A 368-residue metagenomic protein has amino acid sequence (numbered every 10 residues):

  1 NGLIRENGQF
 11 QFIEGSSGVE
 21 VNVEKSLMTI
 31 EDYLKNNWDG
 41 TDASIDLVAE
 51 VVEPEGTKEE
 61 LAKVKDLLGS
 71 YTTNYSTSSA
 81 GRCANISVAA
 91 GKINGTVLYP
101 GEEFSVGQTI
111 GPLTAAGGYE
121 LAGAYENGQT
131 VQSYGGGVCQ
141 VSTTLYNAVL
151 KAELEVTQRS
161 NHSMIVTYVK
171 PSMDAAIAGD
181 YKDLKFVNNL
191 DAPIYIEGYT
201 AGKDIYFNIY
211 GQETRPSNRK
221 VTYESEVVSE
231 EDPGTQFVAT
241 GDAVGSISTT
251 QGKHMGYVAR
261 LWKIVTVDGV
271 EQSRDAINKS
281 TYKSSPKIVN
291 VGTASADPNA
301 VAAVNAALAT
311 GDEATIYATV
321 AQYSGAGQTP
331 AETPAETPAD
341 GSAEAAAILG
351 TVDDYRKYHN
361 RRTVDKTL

Functional and structural regions predicted by a protein language model:
N1-L368: Well-ordered beta-sheet/strand-loop patches within structured domains
